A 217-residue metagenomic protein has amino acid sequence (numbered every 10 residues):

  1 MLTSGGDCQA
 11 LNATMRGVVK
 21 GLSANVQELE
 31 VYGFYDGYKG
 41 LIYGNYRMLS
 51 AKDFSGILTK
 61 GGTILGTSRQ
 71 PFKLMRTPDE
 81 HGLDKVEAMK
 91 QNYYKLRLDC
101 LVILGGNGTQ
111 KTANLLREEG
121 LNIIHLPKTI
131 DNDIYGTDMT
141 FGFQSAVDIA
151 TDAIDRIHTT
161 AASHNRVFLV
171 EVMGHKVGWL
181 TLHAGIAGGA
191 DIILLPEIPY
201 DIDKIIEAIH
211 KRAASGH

Functional and structural regions predicted by a protein language model:
M1-C8, I64-G66, D99-L104, F168-E171: Short glycine-rich or small-residue beta-strand-to-loop segments that form or flank ligand, phosphate, metal/Fe-S
M1-N45: N-terminal phosphate-binding or glycine-rich loops at protein starts, especially the Walker A/P-loop of NTPases
S4-G6, F34-G40, R69-Q70, G106-T109 (+3 more regions): Short, ordered loop/turn segments at secondary-structure junctions
D7-V18, L41-I42, V86-E87, C100-N114 (+4 more regions): Short glycine/serine/threonine-rich phosphate/pyrophosphate-binding segments that cradle anionic phosphate groups
R16-N25, M48-D53, L115-H125, F141-S145 (+1 more regions): A glycine- and small-aliphatic-rich helix-loop capping segment at beta-alpha/alpha-beta transitions that lines
L41-L101, G108, F141-D152: Glycine-rich oxoanion-binding loops at beta->alpha junctions
N92, I103-G105, K111-L115, N122 (+2 more regions): Accessory alpha-helical/coil subdomains and C-terminal extensions that flank or cap enzyme catalytic cores
L126-M139, A162-S163, A187-G188: Acidic/polar active-site rim loop that often engages polyanionic ligands
